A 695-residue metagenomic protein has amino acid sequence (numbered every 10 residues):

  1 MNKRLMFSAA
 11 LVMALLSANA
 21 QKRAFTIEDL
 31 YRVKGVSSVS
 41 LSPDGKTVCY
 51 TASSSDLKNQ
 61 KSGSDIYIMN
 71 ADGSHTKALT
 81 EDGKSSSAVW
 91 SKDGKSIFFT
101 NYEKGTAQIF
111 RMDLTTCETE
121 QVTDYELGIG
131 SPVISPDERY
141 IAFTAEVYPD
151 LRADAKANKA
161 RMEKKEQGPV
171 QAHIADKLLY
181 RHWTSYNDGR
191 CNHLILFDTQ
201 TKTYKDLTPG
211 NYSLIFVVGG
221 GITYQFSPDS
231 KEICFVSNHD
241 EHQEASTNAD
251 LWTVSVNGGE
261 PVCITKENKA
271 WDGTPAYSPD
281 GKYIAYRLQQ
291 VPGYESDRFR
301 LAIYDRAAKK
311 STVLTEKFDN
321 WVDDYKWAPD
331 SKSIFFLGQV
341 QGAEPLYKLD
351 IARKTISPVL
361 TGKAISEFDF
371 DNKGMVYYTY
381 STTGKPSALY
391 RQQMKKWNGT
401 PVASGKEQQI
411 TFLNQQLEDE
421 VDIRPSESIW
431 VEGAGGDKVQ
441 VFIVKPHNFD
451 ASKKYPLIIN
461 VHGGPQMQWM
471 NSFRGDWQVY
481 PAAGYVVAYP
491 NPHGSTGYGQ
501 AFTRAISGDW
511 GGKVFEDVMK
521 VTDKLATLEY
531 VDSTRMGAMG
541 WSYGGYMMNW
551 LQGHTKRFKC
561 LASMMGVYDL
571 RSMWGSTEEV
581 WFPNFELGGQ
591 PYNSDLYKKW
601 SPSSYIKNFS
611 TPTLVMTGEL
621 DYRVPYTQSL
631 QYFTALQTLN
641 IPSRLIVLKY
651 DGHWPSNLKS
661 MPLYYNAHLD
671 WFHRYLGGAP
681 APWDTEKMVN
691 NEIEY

Functional and structural regions predicted by a protein language model:
S38-S40, A142-T144, G168-D176, Y180-G210 (+5 more regions): Non-catalytic accessory segments flanking enzyme active sites
P43-D44, K92-D93, P136-D137, P228-D229 (+3 more regions): Residue-level detector of Asp-centered blade-edge/turn motifs that repeat once per structural unit in beta-propeller
G45-V48, G94-I97, I141, I233 (+3 more regions): Hydrophobic beta-strand positions that form the internal "hydrophobic ladder" of WD40/Gbeta-like beta-propeller blades
A52-D65, T80-S86, T100-F110, D124-G130 (+10 more regions): A flexible loop/linker signature enriched in serine peptidases of the S9 family
N70-S74, D113-C117, D198-K202, S255-G259 (+3 more regions): Short loop/turn segments that connect beta-strands within beta-propeller blades
A403-K406, T411-T534, W541, M573-V580: Cap/lid segment of the alpha/beta-hydrolase catalytic domain
Y489-Y695: Active-site-proximal cap/loop segments of hydrolase catalytic domains
